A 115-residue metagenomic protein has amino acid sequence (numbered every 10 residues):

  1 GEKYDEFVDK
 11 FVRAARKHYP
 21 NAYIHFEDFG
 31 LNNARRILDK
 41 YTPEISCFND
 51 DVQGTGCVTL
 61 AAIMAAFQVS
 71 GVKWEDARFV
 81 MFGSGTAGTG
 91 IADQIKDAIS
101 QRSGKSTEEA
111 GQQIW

Functional and structural regions predicted by a protein language model:
G1-E75, M81, T86, G90 (+3 more regions): Metallocofactor- and cofactor-centric catalytic cores in central/energy metabolism, strongly enriched
